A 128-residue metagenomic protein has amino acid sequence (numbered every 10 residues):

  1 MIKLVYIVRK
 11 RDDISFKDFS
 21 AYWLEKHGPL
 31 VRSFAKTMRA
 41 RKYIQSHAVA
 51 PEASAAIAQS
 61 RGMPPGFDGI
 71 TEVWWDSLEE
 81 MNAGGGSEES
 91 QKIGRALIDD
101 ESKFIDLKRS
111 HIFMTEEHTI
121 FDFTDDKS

Functional and structural regions predicted by a protein language model:
M1-S128: Macromolecular interaction modules
